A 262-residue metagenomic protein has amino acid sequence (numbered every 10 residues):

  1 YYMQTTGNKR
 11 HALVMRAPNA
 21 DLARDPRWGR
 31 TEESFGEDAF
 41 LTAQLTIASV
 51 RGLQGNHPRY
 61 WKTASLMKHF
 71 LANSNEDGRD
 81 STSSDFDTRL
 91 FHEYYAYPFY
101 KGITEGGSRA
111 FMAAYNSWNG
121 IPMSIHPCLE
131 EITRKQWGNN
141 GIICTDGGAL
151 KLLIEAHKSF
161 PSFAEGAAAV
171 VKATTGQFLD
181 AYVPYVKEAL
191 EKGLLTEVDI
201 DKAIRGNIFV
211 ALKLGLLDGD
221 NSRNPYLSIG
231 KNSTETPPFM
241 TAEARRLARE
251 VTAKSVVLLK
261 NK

Functional and structural regions predicted by a protein language model:
Y1-K262: Glycoside hydrolase catalytic-domain context in secreted enzymes
